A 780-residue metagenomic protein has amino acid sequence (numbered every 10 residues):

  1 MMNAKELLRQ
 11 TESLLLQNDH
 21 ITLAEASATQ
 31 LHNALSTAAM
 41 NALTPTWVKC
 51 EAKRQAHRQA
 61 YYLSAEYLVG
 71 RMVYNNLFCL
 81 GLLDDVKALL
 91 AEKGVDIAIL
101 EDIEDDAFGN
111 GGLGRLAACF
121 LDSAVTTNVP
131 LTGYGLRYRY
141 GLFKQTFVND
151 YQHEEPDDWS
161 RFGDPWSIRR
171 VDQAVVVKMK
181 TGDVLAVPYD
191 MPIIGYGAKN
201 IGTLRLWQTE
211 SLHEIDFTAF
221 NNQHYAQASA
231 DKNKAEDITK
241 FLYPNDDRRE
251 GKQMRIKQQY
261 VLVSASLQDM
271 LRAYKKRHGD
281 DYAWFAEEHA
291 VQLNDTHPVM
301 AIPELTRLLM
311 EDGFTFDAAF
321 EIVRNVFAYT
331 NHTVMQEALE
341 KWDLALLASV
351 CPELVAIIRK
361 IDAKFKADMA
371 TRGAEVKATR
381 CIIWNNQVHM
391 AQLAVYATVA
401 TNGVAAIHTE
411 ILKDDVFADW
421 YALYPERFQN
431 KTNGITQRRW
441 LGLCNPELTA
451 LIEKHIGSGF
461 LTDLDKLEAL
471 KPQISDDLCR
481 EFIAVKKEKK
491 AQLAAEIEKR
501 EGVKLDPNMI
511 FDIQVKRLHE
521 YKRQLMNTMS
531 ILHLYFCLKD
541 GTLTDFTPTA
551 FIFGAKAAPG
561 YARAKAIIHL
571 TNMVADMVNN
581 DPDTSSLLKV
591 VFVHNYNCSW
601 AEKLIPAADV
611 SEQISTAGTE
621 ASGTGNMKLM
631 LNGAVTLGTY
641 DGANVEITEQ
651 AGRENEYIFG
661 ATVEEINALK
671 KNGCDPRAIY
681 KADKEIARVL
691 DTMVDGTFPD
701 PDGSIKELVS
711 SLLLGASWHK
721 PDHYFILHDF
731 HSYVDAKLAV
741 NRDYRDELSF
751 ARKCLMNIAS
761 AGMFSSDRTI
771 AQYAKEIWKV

Functional and structural regions predicted by a protein language model:
M1-V780: A conserved ligand/cofactor-binding region detector
